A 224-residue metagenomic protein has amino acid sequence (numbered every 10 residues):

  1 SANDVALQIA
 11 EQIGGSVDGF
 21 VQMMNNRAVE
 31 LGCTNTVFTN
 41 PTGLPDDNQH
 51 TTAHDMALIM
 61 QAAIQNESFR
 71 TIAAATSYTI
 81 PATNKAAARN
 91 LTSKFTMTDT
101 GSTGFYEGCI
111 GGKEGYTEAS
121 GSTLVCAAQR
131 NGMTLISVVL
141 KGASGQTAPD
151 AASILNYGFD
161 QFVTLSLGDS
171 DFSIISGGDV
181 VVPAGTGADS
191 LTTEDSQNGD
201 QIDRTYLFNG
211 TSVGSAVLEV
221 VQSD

Functional and structural regions predicted by a protein language model:
S1-H54, L58-E67, R130: Active-site-adjacent loops and short helices of periplasmic peptidoglycan-processing enzymes
C33-T34, D47-D224: Domain-terminus/edge residues, biased toward the C-terminal soluble/receptor-binding domains of extracytoplasmic
